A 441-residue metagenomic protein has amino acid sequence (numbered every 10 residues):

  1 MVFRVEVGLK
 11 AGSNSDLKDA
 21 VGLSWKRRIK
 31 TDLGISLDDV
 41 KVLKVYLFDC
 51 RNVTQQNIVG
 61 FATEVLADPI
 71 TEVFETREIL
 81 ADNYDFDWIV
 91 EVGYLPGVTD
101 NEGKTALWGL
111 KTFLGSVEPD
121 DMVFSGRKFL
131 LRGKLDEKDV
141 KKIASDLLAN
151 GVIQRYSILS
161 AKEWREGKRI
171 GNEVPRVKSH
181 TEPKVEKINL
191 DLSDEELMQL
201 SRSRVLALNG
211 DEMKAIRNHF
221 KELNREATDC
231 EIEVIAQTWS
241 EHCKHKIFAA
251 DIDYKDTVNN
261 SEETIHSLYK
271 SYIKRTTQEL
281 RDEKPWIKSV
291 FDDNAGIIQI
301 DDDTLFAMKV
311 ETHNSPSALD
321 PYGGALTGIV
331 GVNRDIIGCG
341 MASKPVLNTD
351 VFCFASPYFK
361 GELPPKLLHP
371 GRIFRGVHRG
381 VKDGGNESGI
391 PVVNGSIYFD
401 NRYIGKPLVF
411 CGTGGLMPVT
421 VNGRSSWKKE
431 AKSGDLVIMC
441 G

Functional and structural regions predicted by a protein language model:
M1-G441: Core nucleic-acid recognition elements
